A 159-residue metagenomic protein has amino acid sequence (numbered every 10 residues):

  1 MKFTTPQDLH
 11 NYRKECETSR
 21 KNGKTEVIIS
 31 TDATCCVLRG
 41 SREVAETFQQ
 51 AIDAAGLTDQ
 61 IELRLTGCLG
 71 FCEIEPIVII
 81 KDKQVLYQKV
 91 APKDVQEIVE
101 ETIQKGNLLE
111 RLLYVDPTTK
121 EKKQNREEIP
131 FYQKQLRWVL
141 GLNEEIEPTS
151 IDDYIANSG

Functional and structural regions predicted by a protein language model:
M1-G159: Feature of Fe-S/electron-transfer and energy-metabolism proteins that preferentially highlights extended coupling
